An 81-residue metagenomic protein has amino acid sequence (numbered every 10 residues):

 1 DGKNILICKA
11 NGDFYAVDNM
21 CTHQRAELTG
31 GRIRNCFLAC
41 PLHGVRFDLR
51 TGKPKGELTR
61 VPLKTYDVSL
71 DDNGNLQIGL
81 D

Functional and structural regions predicted by a protein language model:
D1-D81: Rieske [2Fe-2S] iron-sulfur-binding domain
